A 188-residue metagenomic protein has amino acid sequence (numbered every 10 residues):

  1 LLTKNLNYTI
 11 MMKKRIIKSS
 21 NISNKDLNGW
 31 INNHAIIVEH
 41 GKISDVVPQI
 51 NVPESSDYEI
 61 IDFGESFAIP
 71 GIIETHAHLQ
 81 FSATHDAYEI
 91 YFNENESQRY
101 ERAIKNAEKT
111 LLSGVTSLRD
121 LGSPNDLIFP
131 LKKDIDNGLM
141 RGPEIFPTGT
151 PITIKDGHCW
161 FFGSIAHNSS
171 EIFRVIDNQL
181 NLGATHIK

Functional and structural regions predicted by a protein language model:
L6, I10-E54: N-terminal metal-binding scaffold of metallo-dependent hydrolase/deaminase domains
I16, Y58-D62, P147: Conserved beta-strand scaffold positions in the cores of enzyme catalytic domains, especially in NTP/NDP-utilizing
S20, I36, G41, E65 (+5 more regions): Divalent metal-coordination and catalytic microenvironments
K25, V46, S82-A83, K155: Residues that scaffold the ATP/ADP-binding catalytic core of kinase and kinase-like folds
I50-I69, E96: Active-site metal-binding motif and surrounding structural segment of the metallo-beta-lactamase
S55, I72, K155-H158: Short, charged, surface-exposed secondary-structure boundary motifs
S66-D134: Metal-associated gating/positioning segment near the N- to mid-region
L139-K188: Metal-coordinating catalytic core of metallo-dependent amide/deamination hydrolases
